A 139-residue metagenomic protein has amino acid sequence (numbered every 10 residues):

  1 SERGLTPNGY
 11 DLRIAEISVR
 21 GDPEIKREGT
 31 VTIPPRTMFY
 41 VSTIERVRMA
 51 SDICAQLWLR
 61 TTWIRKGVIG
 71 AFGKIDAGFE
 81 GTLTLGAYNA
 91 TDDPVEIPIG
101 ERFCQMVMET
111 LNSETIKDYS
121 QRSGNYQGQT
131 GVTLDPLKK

Functional and structural regions predicted by a protein language model:
S1-K139: DUTPase catalytic domain/fold
